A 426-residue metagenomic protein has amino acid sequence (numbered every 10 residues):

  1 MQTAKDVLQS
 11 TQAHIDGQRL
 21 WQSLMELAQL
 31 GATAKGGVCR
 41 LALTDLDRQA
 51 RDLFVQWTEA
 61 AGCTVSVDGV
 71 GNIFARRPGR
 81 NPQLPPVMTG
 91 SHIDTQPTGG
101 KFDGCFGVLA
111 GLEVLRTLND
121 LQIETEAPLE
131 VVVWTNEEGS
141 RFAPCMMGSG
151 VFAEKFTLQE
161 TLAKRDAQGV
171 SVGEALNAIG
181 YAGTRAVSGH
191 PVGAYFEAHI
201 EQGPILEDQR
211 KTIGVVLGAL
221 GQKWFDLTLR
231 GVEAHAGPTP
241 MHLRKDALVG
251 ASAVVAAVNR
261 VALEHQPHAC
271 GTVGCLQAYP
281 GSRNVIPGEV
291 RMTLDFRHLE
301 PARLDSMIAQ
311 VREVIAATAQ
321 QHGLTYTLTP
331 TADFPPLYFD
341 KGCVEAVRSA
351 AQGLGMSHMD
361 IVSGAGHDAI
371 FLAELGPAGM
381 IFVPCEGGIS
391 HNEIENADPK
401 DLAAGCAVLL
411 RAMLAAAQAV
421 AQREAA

Functional and structural regions predicted by a protein language model:
H14-G100: Acidic/His- and Gly-rich active-site-bordering loop/insert found across diverse amide/peptide-bond hydrolases
L20-T33, G90-S91, H358-V408: Zn-dependent metallopeptidase/amidohydrolase metal-coordination segment
L27, T89, G99-E138, K223-L229 (+4 more regions): Alpha-helical metal-binding/catalytic segments enriched in His/Glu/Asp
A42, T272-G281, T293-L299, T325-V344 (+1 more regions): A short beta-alpha structural unit
D68, E124-P128, G183-S188, P238 (+4 more regions): Flexible, glycine/charged-enriched surface loops at secondary-structure junctions
I93-T95, L129-S140, Q202, E233 (+4 more regions): Acidic, glycine-rich active-site loops and adjacent beta-strand->loop/helix elements that engage anionic groups
N136-E137, R141-A302: Midchain, well-structured core segments that form catalytic/ion-binding scaffolds
H235, T239-H265, I308, E313 (+2 more regions): His/Asp/Glu-rich mid-to-C-terminal helical/loop segments that flank catalytic regions of hydrolases
